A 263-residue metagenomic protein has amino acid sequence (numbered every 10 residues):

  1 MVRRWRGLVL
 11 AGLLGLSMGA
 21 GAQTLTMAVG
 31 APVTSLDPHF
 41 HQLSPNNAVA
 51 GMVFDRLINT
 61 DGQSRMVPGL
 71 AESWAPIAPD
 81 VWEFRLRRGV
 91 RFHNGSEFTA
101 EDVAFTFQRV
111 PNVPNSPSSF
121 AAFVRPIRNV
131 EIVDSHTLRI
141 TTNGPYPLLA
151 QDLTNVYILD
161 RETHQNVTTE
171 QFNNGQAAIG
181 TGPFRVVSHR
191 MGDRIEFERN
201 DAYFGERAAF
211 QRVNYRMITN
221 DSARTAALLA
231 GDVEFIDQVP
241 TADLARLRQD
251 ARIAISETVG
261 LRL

Functional and structural regions predicted by a protein language model:
Q23-T34, V81-E83, V103-F107, L138-R139 (+4 more regions): Short, well-ordered beta-strand elements
L25, V103, H136-L138, P145-Y146 (+2 more regions): Alpha-to-beta junction loops
A28-A78, Q108, N112-N115, A177-G180: N-terminal lobe/hinge region of extracytoplasmic solute-binding protein
G30, L153, E206, D237-L263: Local pocket/hinge segments that shape ligand/substrate recognition
E72-S116, R139, R224-A230: Aromatic- and charge-enriched surface segment that lines or borders ligand/interaction sites
A75, A121-H164: Surface-exposed binding/hinge segments that line and control ligand-binding clefts or catalytic entry sites
T154-A208, R212, S222: Gly/Pro-rich hinge or "lid" segments in bacterial periplasmic/extracellular proteins
N200-R246: Ligand-site clamp/hinge motif
